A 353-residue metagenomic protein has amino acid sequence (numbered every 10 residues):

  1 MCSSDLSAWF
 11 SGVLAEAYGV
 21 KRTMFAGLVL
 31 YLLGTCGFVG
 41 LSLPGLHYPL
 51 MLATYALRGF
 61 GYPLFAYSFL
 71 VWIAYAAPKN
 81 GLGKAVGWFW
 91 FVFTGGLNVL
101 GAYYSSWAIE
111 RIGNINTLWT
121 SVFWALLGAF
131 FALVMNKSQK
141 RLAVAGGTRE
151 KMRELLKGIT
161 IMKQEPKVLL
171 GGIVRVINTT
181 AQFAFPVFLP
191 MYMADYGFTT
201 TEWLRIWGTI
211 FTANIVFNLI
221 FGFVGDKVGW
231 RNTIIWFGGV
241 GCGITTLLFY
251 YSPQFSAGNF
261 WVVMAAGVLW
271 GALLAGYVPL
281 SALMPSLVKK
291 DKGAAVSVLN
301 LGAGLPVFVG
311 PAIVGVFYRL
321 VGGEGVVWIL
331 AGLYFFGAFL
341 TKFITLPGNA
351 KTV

Functional and structural regions predicted by a protein language model:
S7-V20, N218-W230, Y318: Helix-to-loop junctions at the C-terminal end of transmembrane segments in multipass secondary transporters
A17-L28, K227-V240: Cytoplasmic membrane-interface "Motif A"-like loop-to-helix N-cap segments of 12-TM Major Facilitator Superfamily
V29-G45, V240-S256: C-terminal ends and interior cores of transmembrane alpha-helices in multi-pass membrane transporters/permeases
T54-F93: Cytoplasmic helix-loop-helix junction between adjacent transmembrane helices in 12-TM secondary transporters
V86-A102, G302-G310: Glycine-rich segments within core transmembrane alpha-helices of 12-TM secondary carriers
Q139-G172: Juxtamembrane intracellular "pre-TM" segments in multi-pass secondary transporters
K167-G208: Extracytoplasmic gate region of multi-pass secondary transporters
K290-V321: A late C-terminal transmembrane helix in Major Facilitator Superfamily
